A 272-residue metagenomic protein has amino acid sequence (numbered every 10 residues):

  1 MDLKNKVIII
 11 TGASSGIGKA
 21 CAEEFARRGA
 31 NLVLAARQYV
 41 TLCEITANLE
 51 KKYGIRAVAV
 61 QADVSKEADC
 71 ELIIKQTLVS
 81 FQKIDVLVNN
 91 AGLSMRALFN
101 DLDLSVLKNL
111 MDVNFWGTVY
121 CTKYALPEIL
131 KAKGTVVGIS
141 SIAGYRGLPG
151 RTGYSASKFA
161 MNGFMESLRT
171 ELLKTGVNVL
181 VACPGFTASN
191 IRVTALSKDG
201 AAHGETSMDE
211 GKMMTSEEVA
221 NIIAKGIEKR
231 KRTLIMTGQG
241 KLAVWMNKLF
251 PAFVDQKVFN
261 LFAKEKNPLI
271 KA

Functional and structural regions predicted by a protein language model:
V7, S14-S15: Conserved glycine-rich cofactor-binding loop
R28-I45: Conserved glycine-rich Rossmann-like NAD(P)H-binding loop of the short-chain dehydrogenase/reductase
Y39-V40, Q61-L72, L104: The beta1-alpha1 cofactor-binding region of Rossmann-like NAD(H)/NADP(H)-dependent oxidoreductases
L98-F99, D103-N109: Substrate-binding pocket helix/loop in short-chain dehydrogenase/reductase
T122, S157: Active-site helix of classical SDR
S141: Residue(s) in the substrate-gating loop at a strand-loop-helix junction that position the organic substrate next
K174-G238: SDR active-site lid
